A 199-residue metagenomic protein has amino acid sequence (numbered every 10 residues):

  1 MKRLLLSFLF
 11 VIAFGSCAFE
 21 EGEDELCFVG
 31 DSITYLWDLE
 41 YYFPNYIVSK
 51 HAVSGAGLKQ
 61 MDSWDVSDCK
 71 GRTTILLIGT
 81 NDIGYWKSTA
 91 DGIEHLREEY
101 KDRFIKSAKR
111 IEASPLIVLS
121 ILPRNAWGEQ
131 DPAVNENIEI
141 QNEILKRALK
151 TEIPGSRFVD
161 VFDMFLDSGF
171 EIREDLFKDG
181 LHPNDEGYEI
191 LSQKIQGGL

Functional and structural regions predicted by a protein language model:
M1-L4: Positively charged n-region of N-terminal signal peptides that target proteins for export
S7, S16-I75: Serine-esterase "nucleophile elbow" of acetyl-processing enzymes
V11-I12: Repetitive helical segments and hydrophobic/amphipathic motifs
F43, I47, D62-L199: Alpha-helical cap/lid subdomain in secreted, periplasmic, or secretory-pathway luminal O-acyl-processing enzymes
